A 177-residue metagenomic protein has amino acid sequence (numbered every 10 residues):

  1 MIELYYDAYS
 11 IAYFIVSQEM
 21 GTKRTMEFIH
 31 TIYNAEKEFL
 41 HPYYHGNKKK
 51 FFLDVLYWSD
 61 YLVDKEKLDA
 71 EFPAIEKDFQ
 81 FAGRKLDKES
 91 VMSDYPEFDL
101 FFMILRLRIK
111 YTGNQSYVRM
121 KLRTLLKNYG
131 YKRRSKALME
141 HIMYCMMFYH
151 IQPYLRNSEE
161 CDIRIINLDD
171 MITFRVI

Functional and structural regions predicted by a protein language model:
M1-G21, F98, F102-R106: Short terminal alpha-helical segments
F14-M26, K37-G46: Charged, low-complexity interaction regions
I15-R24, Q115-M120, S135: Short capping segments at the starts of secondary-structure elements
I29, A35, T112-R133: Short glycine-rich, basic-tinged beta-strand/loop micro-motifs
A35-L62, L126-D162: Charge-enriched amphipathic alpha-helical scaffolds
Y44-E97: Long, low-complexity, charged/polar intrinsically disordered regions in eukaryotic proteins
V91-M120: An N-terminal amphipathic alpha-helical segment
S158-I177: C-terminal edge-of-domain segments
